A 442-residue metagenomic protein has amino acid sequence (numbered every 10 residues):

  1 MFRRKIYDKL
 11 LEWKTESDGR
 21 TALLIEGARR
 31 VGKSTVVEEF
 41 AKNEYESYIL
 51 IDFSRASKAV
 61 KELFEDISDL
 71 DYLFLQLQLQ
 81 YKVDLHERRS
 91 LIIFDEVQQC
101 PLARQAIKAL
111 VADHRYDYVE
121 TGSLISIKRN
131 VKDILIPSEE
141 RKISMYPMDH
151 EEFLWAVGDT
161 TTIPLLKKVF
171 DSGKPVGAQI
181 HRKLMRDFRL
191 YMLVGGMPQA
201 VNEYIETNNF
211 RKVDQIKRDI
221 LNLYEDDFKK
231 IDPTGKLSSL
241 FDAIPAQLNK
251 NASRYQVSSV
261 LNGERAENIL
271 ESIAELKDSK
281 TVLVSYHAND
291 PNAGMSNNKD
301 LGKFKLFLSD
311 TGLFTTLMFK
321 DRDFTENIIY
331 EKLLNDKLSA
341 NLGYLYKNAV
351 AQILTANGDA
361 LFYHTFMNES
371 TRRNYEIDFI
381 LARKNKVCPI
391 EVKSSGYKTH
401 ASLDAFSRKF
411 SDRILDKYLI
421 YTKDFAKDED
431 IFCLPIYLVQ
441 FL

Functional and structural regions predicted by a protein language model:
K5, K14-T15, T21, R30 (+4 more regions): A cross-kingdom feature that marks ATP-driven nucleic-acid transaction machinery
I25: Hydrophobic anchor at the beta1->P-loop junction of P-loop NTPases
K33: Conserved lysine of the Walker
K42-A59: Conserved catalytic segments around the Walker B and adjacent sensor/switch elements of P-loop NTPase domains
R55-R88: Short glycine-rich substrate-engagement loop in P-loop NTPases that contacts/grips substrate
I93, D117-S123, S144: Structural recognition of the conserved hydrophobic beta-strand(s) that form the central parallel beta-sheet of P-loop
A109, S126-K142, L154-D159: Short regulatory helix/loop adjacent to the ATP-binding pocket of P-loop NTPases
G158-Y346, A360, M367: Interdomain hinge/linker elements that couple catalytic modules in large macromolecular machines
